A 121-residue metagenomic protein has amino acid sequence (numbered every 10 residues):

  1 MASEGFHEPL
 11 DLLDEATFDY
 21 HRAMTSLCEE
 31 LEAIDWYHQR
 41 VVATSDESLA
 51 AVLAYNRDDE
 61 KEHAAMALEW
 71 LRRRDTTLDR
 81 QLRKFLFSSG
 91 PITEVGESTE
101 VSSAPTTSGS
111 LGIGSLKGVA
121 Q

Functional and structural regions predicted by a protein language model:
M1-Q121: Non-heme di-metal
